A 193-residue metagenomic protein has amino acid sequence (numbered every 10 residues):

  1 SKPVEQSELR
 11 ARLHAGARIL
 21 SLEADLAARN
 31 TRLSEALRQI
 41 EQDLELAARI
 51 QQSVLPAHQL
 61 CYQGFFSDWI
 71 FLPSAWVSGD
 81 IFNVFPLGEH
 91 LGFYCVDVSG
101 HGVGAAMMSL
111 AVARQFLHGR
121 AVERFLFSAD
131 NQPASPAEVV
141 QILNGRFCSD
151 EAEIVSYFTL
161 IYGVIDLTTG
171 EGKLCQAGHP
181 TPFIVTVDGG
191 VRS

Functional and structural regions predicted by a protein language model:
P3-L13: C-terminal output helix
H14-T31: The C-terminal output helix
R29-S193: … and, occasionally, acidic/histidine-rich disordered N-termini of signaling adaptors
